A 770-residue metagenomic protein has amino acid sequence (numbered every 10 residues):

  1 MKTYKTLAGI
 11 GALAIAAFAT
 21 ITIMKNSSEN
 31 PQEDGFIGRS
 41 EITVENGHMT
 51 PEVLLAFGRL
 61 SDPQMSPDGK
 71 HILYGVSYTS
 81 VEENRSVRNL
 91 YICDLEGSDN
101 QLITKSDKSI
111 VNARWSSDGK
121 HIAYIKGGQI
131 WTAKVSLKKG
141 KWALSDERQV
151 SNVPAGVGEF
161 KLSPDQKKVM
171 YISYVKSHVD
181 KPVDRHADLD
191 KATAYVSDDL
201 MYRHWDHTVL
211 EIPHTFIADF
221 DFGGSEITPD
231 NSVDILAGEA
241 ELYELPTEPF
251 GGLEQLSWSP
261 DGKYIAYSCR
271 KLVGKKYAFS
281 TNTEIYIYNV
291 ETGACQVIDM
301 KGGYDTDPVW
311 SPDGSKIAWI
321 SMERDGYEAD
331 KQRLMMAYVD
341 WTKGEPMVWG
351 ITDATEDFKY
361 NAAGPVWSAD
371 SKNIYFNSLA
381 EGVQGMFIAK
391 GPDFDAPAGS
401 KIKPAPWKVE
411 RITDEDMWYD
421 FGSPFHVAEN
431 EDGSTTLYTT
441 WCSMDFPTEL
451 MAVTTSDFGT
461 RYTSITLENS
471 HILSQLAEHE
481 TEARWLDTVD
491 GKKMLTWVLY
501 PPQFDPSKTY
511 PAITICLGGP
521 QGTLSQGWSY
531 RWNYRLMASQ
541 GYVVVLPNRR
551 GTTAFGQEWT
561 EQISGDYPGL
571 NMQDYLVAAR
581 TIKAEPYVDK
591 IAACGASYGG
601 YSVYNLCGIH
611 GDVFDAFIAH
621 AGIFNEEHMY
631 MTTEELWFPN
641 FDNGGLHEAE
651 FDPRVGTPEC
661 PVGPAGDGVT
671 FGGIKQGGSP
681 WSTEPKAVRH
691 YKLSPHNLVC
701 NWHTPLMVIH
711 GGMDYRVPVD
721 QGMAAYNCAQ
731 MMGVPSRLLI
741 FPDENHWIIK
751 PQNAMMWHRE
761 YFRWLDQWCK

Functional and structural regions predicted by a protein language model:
N30-I37, R88, Y174-E241, S268-K271 (+5 more regions): Predominantly five- to eight-bladed beta-propeller fold
E52-R88: Beta-strand-rich domains and repeat architectures in extracellular enzymes and scaffolds, especially beta-propellers
F57-I72, D107-A123, P154-V169, Y202-T215 (+9 more regions): Conserved beta-propeller blade repeats
Y78-E82, K176-V179, L272-K275, E323-Y327 (+2 more regions): Short glycine/acidic-enriched loop and turn motifs that connect beta-strands
D94-S98, V135-K138, F220-G223, N289-G293 (+3 more regions): Short loop/turn segments that connect beta-strands within beta-propeller blades
D118-P182: Hydrophobic or amphipathic alpha-helical targeting/insertion segments
G459, E468-K590, A596-S597, M631 (+1 more regions): Cap/lid segment of the alpha/beta-hydrolase catalytic domain
A538, L546-K770: Active-site-proximal cap/loop segments of hydrolase catalytic domains
